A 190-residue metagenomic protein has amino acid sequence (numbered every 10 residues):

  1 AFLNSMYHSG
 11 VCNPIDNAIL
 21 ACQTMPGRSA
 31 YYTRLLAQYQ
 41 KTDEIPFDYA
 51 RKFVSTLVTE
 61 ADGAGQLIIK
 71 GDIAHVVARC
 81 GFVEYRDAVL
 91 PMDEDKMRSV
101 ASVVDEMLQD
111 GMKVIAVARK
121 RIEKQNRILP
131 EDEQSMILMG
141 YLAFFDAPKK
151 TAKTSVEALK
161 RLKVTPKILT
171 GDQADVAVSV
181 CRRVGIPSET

Functional and structural regions predicted by a protein language model:
A1-L138, F144, E157-A158, P166-I186: Cytosolic catalytic regions of ATP/NTP-dependent phosphoryl-transfer enzymes
P148-A158: The conserved cystathionine-beta-synthase
S188-T190: Short, intrinsically disordered, charge-balanced linker/junction segments flanking boundaries in proteins
